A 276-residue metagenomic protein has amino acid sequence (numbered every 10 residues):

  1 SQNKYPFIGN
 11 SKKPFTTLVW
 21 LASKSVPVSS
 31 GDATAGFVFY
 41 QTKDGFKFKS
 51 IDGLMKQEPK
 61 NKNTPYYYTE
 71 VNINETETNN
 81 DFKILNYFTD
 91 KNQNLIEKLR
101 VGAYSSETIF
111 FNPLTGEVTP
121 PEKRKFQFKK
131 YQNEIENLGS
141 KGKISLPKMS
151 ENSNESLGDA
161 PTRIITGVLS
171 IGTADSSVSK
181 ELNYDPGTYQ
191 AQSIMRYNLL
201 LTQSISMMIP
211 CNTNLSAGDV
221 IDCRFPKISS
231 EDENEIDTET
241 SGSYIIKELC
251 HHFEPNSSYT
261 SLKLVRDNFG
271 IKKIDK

Functional and structural regions predicted by a protein language model:
S1-D90, E97: Short beta-strand-centered interaction patches in the first periplasmic/extracellular domains of large envelope
Y67-K276: An acidic/polar, Gly/Ser/Thr-rich interaction patch typically located in mid-to-C-terminal regions of proteins
